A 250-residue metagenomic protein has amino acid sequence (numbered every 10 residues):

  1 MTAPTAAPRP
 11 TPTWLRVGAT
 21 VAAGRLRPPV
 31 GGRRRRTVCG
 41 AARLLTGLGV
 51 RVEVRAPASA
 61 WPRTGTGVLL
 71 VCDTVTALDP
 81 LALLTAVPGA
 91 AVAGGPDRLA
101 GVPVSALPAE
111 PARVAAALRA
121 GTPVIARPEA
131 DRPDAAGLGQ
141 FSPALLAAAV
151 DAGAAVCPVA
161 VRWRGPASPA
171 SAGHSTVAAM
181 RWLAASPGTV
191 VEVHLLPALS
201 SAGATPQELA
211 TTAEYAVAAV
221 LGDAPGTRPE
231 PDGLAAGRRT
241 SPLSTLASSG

Functional and structural regions predicted by a protein language model:
M1-L15, G222-G250: Actinobacteria-biased recognition of intrinsically disordered, low-complexity terminal regions
W14-G32, C39, L45-G49, A58-R113: Catalytic core of membrane glycerolipid acyltransferases/transacylases, capturing the structured, soluble-facing
L45, A117, A149-D151: A generic structural signal for well-ordered alpha-helical segments
V52, A90-V92, V124, V156: Hydrophobic beta-strand scaffold residues
T66-C72, G121-P128: Generic beta-sheet signal
L99-P103, D134-T212, T227-E230, A235-G237: A cross-family acyltransferase "interaction/gating" segment
V102-P108, A112-L118, V124-P133, F141: A membrane-cytosol interface segment of integral membrane proteins
